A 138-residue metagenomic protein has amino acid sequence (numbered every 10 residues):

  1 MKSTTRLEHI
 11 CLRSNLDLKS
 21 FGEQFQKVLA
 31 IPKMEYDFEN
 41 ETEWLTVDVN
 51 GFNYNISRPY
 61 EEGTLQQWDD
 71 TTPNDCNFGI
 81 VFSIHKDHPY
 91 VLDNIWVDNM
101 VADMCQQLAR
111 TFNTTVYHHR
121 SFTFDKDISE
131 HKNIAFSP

Functional and structural regions predicted by a protein language model:
M1-M34, P138: Short, extreme N-terminal segment that most often corresponds to the first beta-strand
K2-T4, E39, N74: A generic structural signal for short, solvent-exposed coil/turn residues that cap or connect secondary-structure
K27-D37, R110-H119: Short secondary-structure junctions
M34, N40-L45: Catalytic centers of nucleases
E43-P138: Charged interaction segments
